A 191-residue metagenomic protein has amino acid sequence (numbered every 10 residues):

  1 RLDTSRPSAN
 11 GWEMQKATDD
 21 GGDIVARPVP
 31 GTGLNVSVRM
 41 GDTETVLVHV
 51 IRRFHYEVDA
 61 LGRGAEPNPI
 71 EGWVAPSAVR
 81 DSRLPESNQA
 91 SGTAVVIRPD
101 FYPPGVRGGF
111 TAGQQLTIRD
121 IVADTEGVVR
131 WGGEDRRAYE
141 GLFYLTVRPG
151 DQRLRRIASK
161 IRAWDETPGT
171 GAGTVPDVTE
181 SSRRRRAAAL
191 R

Functional and structural regions predicted by a protein language model:
R1-D19, T174-T179, A188-R191: Well-ordered beta-sheet/strand-loop patches within structured domains
D3, D23-R27, G133, Y139-G141: Charged interaction scaffolds used for protein-protein
P7-D59: Active-site acidic/histidine clusters and adjacent loop/turn architecture that either coordinate catalytic ions
G31-M40, R83, P99-G109: Second-shell loop/turn segments in exported
D42-V50, T93, Q114-I118: Stable alpha-helical elements in mature extracytoplasmic
L47-S91: Active-site-adjacent loop/helix surface patches within enzyme catalytic domains that shape the substrate-binding cleft
V50-V58, F101, V122-E126: Sec/Tat-exported extracytoplasmic proteins
E86-G92, P103-R191: Catalytic cores and adjacent binding grooves of peptidoglycan-active enzymes
